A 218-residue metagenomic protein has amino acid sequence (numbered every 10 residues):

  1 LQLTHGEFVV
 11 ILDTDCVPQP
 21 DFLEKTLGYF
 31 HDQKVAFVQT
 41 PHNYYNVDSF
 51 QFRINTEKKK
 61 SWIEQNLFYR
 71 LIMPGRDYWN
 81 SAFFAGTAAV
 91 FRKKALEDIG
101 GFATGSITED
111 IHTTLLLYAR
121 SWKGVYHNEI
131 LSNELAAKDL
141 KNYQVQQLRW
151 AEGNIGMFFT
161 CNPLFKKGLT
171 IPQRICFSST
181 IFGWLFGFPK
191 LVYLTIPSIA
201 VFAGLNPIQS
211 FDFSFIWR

Functional and structural regions predicted by a protein language model:
L1-G6, P20-I107, L140-S178: Long helical/loop segments within the catalytic core of UDP-sugar-dependent glycosyltransferases, especially the large
V9: Short aromatic/hydrophobic "clamp" motif used to bind/position activated sugar donors
L12, C16-V17, H42: Acidic metal-phosphate-binding loop of nucleotide-sugar-dependent transferases
V47, E134-L135: Generic structural signal for helix capping and beta-alpha/helix-loop junctions
W79, W150-R218: Basic/Trp-rich segment in TM-proximal cytosolic loops or flexible interdomain/linker regions
G105, T114-N133: Catalytic donor-sugar/metal-binding loop of nucleotide-sugar-dependent glycosyltransferases
